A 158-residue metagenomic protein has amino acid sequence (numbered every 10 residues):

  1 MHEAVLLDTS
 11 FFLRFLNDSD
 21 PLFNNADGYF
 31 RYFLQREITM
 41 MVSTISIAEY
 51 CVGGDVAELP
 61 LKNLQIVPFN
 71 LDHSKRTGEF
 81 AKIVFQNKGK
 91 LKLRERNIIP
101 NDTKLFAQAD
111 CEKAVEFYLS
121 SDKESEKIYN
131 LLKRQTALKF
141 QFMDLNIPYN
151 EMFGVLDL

Functional and structural regions predicted by a protein language model:
M1-M41, C51-K62, N146-L158: Short, well-structured N-terminal submotif of metal-dependent ribonuclease cores
H2, E112-L158: Acidic, PIN/NYN-like endoribonuclease modules and their adjacent C-terminal/linker elements
L16, G54, A81, Y129-L132: Short, flexible helix/strand-to-coil boundary loops that buttress conserved ligand/catalytic motifs in alpha/beta
N17-D20, I45, R94-I98: Short, flexible loop segments at the rims of nucleotide/cofactor-binding pockets, characterized by
M41-S43, Y50, F117-S120: Short, hydrophobic beta-strand segments that form beta-sheet elements in well-ordered domains
S46-A57, L71-S74: Short, surface-exposed acidic-centric catalytic microdomains
L59-P68, R134-K139: Active-site regions of enzymes building and remodeling cell-envelope glycoconjugates
V67-K127: Active-site neighborhoods of divalent-metal-dependent phosphate/nucleic-acid chemistry enzymes
